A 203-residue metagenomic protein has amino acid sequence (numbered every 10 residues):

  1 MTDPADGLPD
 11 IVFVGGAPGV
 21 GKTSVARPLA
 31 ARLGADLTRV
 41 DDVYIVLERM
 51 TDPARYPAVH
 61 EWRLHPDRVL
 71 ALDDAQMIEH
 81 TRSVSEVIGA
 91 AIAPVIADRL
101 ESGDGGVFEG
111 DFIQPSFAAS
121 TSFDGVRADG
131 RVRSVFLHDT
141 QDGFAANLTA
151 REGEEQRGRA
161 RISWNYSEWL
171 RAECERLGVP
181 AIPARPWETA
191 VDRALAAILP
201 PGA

Functional and structural regions predicted by a protein language model:
M1-I11: Extreme N-terminal, non-catalytic leader segments that precede Walker-type/kinase nucleotide-binding cores
V14: Hydrophobic anchor at the beta1->P-loop junction of P-loop NTPases
G19-V20: ATP-binding Walker
T23: Walker A/P-loop
R27, A31-E79: Conserved substrate/cofactor phosphate-moiety recognition/catalytic segment in nucleotide-dependent phosphotransferases
D73-D129: Glycine-rich phosphate-binding loop used to anchor ATP phosphates in small-molecule kinases, encompassing both
A128-L177, I182: A glycine- and Lys/Arg-enriched "phosphate-lid" helix/loop adjacent to the NTP-binding pocket of small-molecule kinases
E168-A203: NTP-dependent small-molecule kinase module
